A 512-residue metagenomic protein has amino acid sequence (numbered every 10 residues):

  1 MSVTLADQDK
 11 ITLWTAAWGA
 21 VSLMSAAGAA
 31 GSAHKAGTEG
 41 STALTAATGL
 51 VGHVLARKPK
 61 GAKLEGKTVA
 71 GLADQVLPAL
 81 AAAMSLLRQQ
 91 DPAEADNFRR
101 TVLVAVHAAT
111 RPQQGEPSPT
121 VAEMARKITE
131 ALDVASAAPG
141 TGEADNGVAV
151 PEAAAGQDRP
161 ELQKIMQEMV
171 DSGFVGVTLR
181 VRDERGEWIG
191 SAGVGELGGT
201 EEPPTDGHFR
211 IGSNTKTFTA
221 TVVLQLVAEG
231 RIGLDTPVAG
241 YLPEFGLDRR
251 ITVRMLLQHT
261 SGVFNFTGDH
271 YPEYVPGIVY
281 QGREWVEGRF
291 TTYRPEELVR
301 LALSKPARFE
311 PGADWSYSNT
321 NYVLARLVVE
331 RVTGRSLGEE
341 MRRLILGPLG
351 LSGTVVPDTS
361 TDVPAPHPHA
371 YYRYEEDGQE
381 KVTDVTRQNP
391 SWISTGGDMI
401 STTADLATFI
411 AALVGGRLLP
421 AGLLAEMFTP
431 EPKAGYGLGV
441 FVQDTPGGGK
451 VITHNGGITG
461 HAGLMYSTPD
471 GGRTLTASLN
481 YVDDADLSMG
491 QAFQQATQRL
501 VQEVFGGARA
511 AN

Functional and structural regions predicted by a protein language model:
S2-A138: Amphipathic alpha-helical interaction segments
A83, L226, L327-R331: Well-ordered alpha-helical scaffold segments within catalytic/enzyme domains
G142-G190, R335, K381-N512: Catalytic loop of the DD-peptidase/beta-lactamase superfamily, centered on the K-T-G motif and neighboring
G156-E161, D171-L179, D183-G190, G198 (+6 more regions): Extracytoplasmic/periplasmic mature domains of Sec-exported, cell-envelope-associated bacterial proteins
D158, L162, I211, T215 (+5 more regions): Hydrophobic (often cysteine-bearing) scaffold residues that line and stabilize catalytic clefts of nucleotide/cofactor
M166, R185, K216-T219, V223 (+6 more regions): Residue-level preference for non-acidic, small/hydrophobic
G173-V175, G199-M255, F309-T320, S394 (+1 more regions): Short active-site loop at a secondary-structure junction that contains or immediately precedes the catalytic residue(s)
R249-V451, N455-G457: Short, surface-exposed loop or secondary-structure junction motifs that flank catalytic or metal-binding residues
